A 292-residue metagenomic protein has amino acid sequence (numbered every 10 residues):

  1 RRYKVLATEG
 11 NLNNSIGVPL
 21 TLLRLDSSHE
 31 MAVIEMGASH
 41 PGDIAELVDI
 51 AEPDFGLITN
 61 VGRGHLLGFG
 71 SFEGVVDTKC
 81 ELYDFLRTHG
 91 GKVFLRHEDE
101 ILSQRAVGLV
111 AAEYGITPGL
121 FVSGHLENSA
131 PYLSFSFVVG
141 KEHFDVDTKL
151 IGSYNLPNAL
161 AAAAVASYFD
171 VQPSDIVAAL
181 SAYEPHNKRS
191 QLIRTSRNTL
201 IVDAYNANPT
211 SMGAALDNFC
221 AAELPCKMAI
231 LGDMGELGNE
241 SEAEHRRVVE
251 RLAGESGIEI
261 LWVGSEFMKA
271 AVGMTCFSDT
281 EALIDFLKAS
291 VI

Functional and structural regions predicted by a protein language model:
R2-E81, R96, G152, L156 (+1 more regions): ATP-dependent carboxylate-amine ligase catalytic core
R24, D49-A51, A164-D170, N218-E223: Alpha-helix C-terminal capping segments
I34-M36, L95, V202, L231-G232: Active-site flanking residues adjacent to catalytic metal/cofactor-binding acidic residues
A38, R63, D99, N206-A207 (+1 more regions): Short, glycine/acidic-enriched loop or turn micro-motifs at the edges of active sites
D43-E46, E100-I101, A214-N218, R247 (+1 more regions): A short acidic, amphipathic alpha-helical/loop segment
D49, L283-I292: Short amphipathic alpha-helix with an adjacent loop that forms part of the alpha/beta core around
L57-T199, L224-P225, E250-E259, S265-M274 (+1 more regions): Acidic, Mg2+-coordinating active-site environments of NTP-dependent enzymes
P185-K188, A204-C276: Active-site beta-alpha connecting loops in nucleotide-dependent enzymes
